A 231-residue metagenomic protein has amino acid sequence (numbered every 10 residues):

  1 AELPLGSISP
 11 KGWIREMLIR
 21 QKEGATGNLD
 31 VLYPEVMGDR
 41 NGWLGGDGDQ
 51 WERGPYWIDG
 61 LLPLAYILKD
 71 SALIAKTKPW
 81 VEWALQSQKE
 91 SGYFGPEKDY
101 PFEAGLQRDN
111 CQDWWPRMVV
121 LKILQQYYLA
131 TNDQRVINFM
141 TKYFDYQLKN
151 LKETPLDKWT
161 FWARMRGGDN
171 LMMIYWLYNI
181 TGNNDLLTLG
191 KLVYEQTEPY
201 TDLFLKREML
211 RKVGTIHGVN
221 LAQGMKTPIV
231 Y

Functional and structural regions predicted by a protein language model:
A1-Y231: Glycan-recognition and catalytic cores of secretory/periplasmic carbohydrate-active enzymes
